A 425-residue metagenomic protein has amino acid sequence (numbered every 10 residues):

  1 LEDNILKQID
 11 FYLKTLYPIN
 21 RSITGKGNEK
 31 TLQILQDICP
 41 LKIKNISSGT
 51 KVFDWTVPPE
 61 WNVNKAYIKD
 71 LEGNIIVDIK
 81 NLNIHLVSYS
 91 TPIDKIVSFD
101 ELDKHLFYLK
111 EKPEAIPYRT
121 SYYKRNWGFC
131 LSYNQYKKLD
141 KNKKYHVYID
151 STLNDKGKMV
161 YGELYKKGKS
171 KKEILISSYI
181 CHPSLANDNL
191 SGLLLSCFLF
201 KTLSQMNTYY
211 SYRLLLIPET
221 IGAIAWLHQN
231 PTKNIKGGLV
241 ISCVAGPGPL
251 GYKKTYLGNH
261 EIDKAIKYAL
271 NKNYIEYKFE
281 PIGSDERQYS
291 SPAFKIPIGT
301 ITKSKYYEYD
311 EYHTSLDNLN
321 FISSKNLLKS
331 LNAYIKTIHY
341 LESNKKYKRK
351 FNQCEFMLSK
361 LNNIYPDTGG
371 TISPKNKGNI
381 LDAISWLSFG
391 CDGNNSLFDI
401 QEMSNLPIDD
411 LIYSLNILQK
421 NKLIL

Functional and structural regions predicted by a protein language model:
L1-L425: N-terminal hydrophobic/helix-forming segments and targeting peptides
